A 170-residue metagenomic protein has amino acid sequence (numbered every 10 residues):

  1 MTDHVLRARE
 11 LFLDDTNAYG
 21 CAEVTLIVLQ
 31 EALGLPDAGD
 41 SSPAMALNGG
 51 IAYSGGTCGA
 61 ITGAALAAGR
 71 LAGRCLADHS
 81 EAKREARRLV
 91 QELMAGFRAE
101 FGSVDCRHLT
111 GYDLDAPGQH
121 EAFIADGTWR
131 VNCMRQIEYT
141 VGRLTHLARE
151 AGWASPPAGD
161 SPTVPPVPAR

Functional and structural regions predicted by a protein language model:
M1, V28-A46, D115-P117: Acidic-glycine-rich active-site phosphate/pyrophosphate-binding loop
M1-T16: Polybasic, low-complexity association/targeting segments
Y19, L47-L66: Glycine/serine-rich anion-binding loops at beta->alpha junctions that coordinate negatively charged ligand groups
Y19-P36, H108-G111: An acidic intrinsically disordered interaction segment
E23, I61-L71, R87, A95 (+1 more regions): Mg2+-dependent prenyl diphosphate-binding active-site environment of isoprenoid biosynthetic enzymes
I27-E31, L66-G73, G142-H146: Short glycine/serine- and small hydrophobic-enriched flexible loop segments
A32-S42, A68-L89: Phosphate-handling active-site elements
R87-R170: C-terminal binding/interaction regions
